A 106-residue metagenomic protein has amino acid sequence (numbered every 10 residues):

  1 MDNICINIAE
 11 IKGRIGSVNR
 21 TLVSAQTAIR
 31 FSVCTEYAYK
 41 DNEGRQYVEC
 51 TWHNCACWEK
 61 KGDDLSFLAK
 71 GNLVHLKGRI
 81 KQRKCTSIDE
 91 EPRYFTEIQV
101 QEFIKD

Functional and structural regions predicted by a protein language model:
M1-D106: Single-stranded nucleic acid-binding surfaces, predominantly the OB-fold ssDNA-binding core
